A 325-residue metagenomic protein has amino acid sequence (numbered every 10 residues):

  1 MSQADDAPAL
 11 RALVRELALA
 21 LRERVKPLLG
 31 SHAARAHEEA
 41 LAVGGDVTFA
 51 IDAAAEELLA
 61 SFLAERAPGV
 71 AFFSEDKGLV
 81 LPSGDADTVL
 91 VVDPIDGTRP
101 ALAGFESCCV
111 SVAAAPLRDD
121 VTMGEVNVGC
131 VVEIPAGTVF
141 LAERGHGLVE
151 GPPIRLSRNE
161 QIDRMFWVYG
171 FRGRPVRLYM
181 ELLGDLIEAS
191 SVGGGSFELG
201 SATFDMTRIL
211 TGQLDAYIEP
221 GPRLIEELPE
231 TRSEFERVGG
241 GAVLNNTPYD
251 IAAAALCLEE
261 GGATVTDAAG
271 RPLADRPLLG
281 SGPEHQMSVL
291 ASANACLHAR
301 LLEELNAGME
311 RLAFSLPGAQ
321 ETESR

Functional and structural regions predicted by a protein language model:
M1-I95, T264, L273, L302 (+2 more regions): N-terminal subdomain of lithium-sensitive/metallo-dependent phosphomonoesterases centered on the IMPase/IPPase/PAP
V25, E133-A136, R144-H146, R155-R325: An extended, acidic
V43-T48, D96, P100, G194-S196 (+1 more regions): A short glycine/serine-rich beta->alpha loop
D52, G97-T98, I209, L258: Buried hydrophobic positions in well-ordered alpha/beta secondary-structure cores of metabolic enzymes
A55, D76-G78, P94, A114-P116 (+2 more regions): Short, flexible loop/turn elements at secondary-structure junctions
A60, L141, G147-E150: Acidic, Mg2+-coordinating active-site environments of NTP-dependent enzymes
A71-E75, A101, F197-G200, D267: General beta-strand structural signal in soluble alpha/beta enzymes
G84-R144: DPxDG-like acidic metal-binding loop motif
